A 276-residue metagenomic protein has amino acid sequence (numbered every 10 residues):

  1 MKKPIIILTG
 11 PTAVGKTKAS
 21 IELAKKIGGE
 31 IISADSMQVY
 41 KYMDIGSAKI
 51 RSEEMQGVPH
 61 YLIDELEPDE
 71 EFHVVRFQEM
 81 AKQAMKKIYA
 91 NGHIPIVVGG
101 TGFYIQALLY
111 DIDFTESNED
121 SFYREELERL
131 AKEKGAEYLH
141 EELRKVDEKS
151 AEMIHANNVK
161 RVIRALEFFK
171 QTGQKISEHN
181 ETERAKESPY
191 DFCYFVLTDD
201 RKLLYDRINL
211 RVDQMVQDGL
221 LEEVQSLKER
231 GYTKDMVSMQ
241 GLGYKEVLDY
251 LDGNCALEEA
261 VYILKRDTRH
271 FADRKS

Functional and structural regions predicted by a protein language model:
M1-R274: Phosphate/pyrophosphate-binding catalytic cores of soluble transferases and nucleic-acid-acting enzymes
